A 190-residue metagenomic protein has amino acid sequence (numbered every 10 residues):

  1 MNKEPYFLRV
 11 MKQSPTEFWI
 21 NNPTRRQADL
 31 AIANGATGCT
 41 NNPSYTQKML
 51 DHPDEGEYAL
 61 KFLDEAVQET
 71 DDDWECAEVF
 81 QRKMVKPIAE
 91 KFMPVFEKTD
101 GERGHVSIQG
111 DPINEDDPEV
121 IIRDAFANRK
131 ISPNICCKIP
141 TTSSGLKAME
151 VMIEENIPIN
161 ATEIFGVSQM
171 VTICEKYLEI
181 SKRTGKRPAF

Functional and structural regions predicted by a protein language model:
M1-R26: N- or domain-start disorder-to-order transition segments that initiate the globular core
L8, Q27-K61: An N-terminal structural lobe/cap that precedes and organizes the functional/catalytic core across diverse proteins
K12, I32, I153: Anion (oxyanion) recognition and catalysis
S14-T16, A36-T37, G101-V106, I131-I135 (+2 more regions): Short, well-ordered coil/turn segments that N-cap beta-strands
W19-I20, N134-T142, I157-Q169: Catalytic beta/alpha-barrel core
R25-A33, K147-A148, M170-L178: Catalytic cores of alpha/beta
Y45-K48, P53-S144, A148: Active-site beta->alpha loop and helix N-cap motifs at the rims of alpha/beta catalytic domains
V151, P158-F190: Catalytic alpha/beta core domains of metabolic enzymes, predominantly
